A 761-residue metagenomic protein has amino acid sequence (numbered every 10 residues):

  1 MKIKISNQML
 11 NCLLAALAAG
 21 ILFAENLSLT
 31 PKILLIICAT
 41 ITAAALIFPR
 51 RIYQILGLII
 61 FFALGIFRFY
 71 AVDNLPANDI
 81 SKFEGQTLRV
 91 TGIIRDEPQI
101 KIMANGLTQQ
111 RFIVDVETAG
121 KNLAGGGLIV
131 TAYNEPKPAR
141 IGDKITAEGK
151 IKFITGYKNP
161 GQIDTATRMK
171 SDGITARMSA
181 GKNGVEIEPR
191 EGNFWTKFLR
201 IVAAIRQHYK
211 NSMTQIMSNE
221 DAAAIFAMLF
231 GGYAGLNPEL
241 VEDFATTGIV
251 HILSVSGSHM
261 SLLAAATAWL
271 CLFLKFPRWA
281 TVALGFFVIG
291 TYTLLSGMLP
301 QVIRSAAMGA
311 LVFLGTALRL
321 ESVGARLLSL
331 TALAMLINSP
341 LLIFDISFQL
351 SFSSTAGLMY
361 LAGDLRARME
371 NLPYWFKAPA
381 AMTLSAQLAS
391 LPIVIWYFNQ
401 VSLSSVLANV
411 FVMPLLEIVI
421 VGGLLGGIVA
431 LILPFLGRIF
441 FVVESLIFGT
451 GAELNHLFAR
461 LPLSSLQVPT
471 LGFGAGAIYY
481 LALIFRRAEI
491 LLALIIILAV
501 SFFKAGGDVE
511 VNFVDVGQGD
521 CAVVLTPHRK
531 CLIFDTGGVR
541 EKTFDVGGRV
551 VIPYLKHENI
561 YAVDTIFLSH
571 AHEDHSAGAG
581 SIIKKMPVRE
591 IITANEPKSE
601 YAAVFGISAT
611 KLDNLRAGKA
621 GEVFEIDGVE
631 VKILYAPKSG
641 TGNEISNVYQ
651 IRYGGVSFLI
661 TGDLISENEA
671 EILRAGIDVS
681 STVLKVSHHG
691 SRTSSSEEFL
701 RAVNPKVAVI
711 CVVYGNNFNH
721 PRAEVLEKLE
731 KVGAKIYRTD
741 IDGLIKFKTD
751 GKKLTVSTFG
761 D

Functional and structural regions predicted by a protein language model:
M1-I80, A180, K197, I201 (+2 more regions): N-terminal leader/targeting segments
K2-I3, I60-H251, F544, R549-K556 (+5 more regions): Membrane-interface helix/helix-cap signal primarily in integral membrane proteins
C12, G20, A24, I52-G57 (+9 more regions): Hydrophobic alpha-helical transmembrane segments in multi-pass membrane proteins
I187-R200, Q207, T246, I395-F411 (+1 more regions): Membrane-interface amphipathic/re-entrant loop segments adjacent to transmembrane helices in multi-pass membrane
L336-F344, H456-E489, A493-T565, A609-S680 (+1 more regions): Core dinuclear metal-dependent hydrolase active-site scaffold
Y561-D574, L684-H688: Metallo-beta-lactamase
E573-D613: Active-site HxH/HxHxD metal-binding segment of metal-dependent hydrolases
E590, E671-G743: Cap/insert and terminal regions of metallo-dependent hydrolase folds
